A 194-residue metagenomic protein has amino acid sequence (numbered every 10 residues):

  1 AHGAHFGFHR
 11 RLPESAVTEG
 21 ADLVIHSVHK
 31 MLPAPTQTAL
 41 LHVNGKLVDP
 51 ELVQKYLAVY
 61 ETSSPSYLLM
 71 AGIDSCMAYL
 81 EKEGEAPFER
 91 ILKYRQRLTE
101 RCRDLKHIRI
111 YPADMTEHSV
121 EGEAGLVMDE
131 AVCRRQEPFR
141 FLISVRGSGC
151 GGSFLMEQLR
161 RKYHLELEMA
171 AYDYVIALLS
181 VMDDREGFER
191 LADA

Functional and structural regions predicted by a protein language model:
A1-Y111, E123-V127: Conserved PLP-enzyme active-site core in the AAT-like
E100-A194: Conserved C-terminal alpha-helix-loop-beta "cap" of PLP-dependent enzymes that closes/shapes the active-site mouth
